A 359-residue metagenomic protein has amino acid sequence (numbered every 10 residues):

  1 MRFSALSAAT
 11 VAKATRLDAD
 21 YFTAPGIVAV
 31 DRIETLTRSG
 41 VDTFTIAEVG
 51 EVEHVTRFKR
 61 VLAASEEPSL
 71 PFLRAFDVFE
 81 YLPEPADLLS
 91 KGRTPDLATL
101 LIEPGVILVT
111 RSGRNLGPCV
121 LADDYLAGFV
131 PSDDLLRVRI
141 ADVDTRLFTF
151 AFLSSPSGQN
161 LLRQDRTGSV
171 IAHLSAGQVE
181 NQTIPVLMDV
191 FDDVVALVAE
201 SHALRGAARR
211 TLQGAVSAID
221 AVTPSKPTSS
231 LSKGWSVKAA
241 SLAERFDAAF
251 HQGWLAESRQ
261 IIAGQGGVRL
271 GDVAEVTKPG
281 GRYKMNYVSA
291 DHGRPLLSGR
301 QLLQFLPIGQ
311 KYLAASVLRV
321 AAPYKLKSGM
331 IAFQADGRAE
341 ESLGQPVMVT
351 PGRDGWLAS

Functional and structural regions predicted by a protein language model:
M1-R60, P185-Y283: Non-catalytic DNA-recognition/assembly elements of restriction-modification systems
T43-V61, F76-P104, V268-M285, R300-M330: Sequence-specific dsDNA recognition surfaces
I46, S69-F72, L296: Short, contiguous, well-structured surface segments enriched in hydrophobic/aromatic residues
V78, D96, V109-G117, F150-Q164: Well-ordered mid-protein domain cores that form the structural environment of catalytic cofactors
T110-F152, Y324, S328-S359: A short beta-sheet element
G128-L136, T167-D189, D354-S359: A short glycine-rich beta-alpha junction/loop motif
